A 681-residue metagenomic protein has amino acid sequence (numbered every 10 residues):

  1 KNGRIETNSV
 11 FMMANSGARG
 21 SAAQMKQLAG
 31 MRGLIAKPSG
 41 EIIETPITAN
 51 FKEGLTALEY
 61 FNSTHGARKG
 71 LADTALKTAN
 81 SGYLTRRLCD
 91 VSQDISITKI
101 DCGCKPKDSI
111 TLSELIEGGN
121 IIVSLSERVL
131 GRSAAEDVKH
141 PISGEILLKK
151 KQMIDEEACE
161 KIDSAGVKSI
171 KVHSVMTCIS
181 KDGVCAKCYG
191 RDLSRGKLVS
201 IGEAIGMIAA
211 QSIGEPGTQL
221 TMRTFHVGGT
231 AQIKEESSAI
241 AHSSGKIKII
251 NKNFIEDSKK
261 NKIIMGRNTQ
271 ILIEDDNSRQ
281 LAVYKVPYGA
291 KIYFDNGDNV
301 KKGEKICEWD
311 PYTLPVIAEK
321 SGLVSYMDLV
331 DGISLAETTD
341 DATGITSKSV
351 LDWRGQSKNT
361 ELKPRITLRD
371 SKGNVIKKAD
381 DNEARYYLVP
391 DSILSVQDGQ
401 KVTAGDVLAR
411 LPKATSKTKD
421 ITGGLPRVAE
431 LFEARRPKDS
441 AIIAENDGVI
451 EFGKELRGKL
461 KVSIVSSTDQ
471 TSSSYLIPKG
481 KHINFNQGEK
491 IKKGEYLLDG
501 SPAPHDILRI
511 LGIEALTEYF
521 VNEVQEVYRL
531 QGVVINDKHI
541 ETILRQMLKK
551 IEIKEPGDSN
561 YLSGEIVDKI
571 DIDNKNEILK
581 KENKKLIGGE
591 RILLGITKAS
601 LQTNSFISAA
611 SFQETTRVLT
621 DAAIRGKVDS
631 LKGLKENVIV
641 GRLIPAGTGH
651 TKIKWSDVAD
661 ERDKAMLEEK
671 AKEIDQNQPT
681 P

Functional and structural regions predicted by a protein language model:
K1-L28, D182-V184: Extended amphipathic alpha-helical scaffolds
F11, T48-P681: Intrinsically disordered, low-complexity regulatory segments
S21-S63: Acidic, glycine-rich two-metal-ion catalytic cores of nucleic acid-processing enzymes
